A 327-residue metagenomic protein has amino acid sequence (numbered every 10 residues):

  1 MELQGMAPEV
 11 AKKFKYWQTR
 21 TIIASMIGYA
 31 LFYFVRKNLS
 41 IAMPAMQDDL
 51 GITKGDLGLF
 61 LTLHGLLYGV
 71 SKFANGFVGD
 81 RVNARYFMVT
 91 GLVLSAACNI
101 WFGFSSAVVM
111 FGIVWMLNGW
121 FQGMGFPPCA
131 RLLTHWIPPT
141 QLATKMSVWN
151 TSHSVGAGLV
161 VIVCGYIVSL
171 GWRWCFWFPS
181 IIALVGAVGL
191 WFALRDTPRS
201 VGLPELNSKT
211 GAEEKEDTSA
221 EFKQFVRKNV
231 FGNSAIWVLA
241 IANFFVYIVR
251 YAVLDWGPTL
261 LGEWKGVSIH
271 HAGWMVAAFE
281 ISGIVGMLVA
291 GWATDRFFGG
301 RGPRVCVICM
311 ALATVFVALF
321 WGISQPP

Functional and structural regions predicted by a protein language model:
M6-K15, V201-V238: Juxtamembrane intracellular "pre-TM" segments in multi-pass secondary transporters
L39-M43, N233-M287: Extracytoplasmic gate region of multi-pass secondary transporters
V70-V108: Conserved MFS/SLC helix-loop-helix module at the cytosolic interface between two early adjacent transmembrane helices
K72-N83, M287-G300: Helix-to-loop junctions at the C-terminal end of transmembrane segments in multipass secondary transporters
R81-L92, R296-M310: Cytoplasmic membrane-interface "Motif A"-like loop-to-helix N-cap segments of 12-TM Major Facilitator Superfamily
V93-S106, A311-Q325: C-terminal ends and interior cores of transmembrane alpha-helices in multi-pass membrane transporters/permeases
V114-V155: Cytoplasmic helix-loop-helix junction between adjacent transmembrane helices in 12-TM secondary transporters
W149-R199: Helix-loop-helix hairpin linking two adjacent transmembrane segments in secondary transporters
